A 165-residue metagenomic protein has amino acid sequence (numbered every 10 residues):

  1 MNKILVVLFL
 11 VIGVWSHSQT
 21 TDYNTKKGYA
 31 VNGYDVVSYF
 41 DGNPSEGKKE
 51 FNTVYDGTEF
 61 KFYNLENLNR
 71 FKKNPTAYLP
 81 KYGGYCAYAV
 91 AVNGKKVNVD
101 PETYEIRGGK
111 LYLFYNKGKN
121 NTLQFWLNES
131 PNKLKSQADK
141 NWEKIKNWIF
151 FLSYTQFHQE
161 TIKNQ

Functional and structural regions predicted by a protein language model:
M1-T21: Bacterial Sec-dependent N-terminal signal peptides
Q19-Q165: Charged, low-complexity intrinsically disordered segments
